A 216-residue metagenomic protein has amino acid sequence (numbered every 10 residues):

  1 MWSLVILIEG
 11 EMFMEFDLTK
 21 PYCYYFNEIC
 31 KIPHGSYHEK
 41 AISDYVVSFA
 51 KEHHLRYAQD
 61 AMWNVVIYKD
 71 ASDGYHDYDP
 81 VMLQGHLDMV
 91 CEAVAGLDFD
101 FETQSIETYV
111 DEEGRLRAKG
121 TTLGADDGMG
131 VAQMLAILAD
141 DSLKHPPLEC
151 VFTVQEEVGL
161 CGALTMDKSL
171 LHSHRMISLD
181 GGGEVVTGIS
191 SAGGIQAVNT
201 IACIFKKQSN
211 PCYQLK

Functional and structural regions predicted by a protein language model:
M1-F13: Short, Lys/Arg-enriched N-terminal segments with co-localized hydrophobic residues within the first ~10-30 amino acids
M14, N27, K31-G35, K51-R56 (+4 more regions): Generic secondary-structure signature for well-ordered alpha-helical cores
F16-G114: Acidic/His- and Gly-rich active-site-bordering loop/insert found across diverse amide/peptide-bond hydrolases
L18, H38, I42, D126 (+2 more regions): Short, contiguous, pocket-lining structural segments that sit at or immediately flank catalytic/ligand-binding sites
I32, S36, R117-D126, V186-G188: Flexible, glycine/proline-enriched loop segments at strand-loop-helix junctions that form or flank small-ligand binding
H53, Y68-D70, I137, G162-T165: A generic local structural motif
Y75-P147, F152, E157, A163-H174: Active-site metal-coordination/substrate-binding segment of hydrolases, especially metallo-dependent peptidases
P147-K216: Fold-level recognition of mixed alpha/beta catalytic cores in primary-metabolism enzymes, strongest
